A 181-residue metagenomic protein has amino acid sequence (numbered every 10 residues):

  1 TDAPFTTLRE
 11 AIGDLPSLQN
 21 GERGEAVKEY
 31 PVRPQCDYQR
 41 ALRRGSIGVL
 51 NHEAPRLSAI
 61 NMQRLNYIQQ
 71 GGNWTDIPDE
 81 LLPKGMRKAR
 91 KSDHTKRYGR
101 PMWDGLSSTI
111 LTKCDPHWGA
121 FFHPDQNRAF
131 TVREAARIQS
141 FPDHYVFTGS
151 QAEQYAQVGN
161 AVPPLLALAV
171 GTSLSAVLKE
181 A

Functional and structural regions predicted by a protein language model:
T1-Y30: Flexible, glycine-/basic-rich loop-and-beta segments that form/coincide with the SAM-dependent methyltransferase
K28-A181: C-terminal target-recognition/interaction regions appended to catalytic cores
